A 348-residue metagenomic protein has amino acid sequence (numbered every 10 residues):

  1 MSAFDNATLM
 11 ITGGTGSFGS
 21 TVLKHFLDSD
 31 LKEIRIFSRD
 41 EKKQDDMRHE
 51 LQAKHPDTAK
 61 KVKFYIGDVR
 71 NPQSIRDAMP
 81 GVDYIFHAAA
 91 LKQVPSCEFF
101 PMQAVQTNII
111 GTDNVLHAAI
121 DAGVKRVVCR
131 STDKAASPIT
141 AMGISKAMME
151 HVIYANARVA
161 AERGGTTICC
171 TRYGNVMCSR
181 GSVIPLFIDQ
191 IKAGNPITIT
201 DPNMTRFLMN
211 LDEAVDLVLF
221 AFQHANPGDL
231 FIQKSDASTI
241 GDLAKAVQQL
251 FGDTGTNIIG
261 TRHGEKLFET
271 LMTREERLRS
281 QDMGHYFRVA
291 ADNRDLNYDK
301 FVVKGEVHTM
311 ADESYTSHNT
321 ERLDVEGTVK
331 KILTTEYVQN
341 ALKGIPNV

Functional and structural regions predicted by a protein language model:
A7-S29: N-terminal Rossmann NAD(P)H-binding glycine-rich loop of SDR-like oxidoreductase domains
T12, M79-A88, C129: Rossmann-fold scaffold of SDR-type NAD(P)-dependent oxidoreductases
D30-D46: Conserved glycine-rich Rossmann-like NAD(P)H-binding loop of the short-chain dehydrogenase/reductase
S38, Y65-I66, Q106, D201: Conserved residues in the N-terminal Rossmann fold of short-chain dehydrogenase/reductase
K63-Y84: Conserved Rossmann-fold cofactor-binding substructure of NAD(P)-dependent oxidoreductases
F64, A104, I168-T171: Hydrophobic/aromatic anchor residues within beta-strands of the central parallel beta-sheet of Rossmann-like
H87, L91-A147, A155: Conserved Rossmann-fold NAD(P)-dependent oxidoreductase catalytic core, especially the SDR/UDP-sugar
A155-V348: Strand-loop microenvironment adjacent to phosphate/nucleotide-handling motifs in alpha/beta enzyme folds
